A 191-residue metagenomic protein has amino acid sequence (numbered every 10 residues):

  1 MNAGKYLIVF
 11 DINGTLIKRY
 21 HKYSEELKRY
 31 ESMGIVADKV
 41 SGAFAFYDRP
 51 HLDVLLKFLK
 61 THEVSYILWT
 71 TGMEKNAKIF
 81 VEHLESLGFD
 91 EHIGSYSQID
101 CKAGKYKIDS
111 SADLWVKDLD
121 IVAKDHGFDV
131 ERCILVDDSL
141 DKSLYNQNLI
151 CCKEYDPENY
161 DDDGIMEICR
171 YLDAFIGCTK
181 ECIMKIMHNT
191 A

Functional and structural regions predicted by a protein language model:
M1-D109, I186-T190: Alpha-helical substrate-recognition element adjacent to the catalytic core
M73-A191: C-terminal cap/substrate-recognition subdomain and adjoining C-terminal extension of metal-dependent phosphatase-like
